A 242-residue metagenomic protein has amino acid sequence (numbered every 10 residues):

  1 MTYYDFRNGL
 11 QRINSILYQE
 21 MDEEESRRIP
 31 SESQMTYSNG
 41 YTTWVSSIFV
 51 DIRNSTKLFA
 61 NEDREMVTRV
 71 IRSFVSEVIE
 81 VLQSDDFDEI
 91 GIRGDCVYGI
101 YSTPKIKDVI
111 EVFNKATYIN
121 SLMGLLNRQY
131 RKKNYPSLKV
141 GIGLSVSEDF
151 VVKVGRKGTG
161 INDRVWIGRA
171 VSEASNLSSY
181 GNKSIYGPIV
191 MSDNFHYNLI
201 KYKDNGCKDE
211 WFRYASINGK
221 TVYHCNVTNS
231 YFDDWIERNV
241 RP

Functional and structural regions predicted by a protein language model:
M1-S31, N182-P242: Intrinsically disordered, glycine/charged-rich C-terminal tails and inter-domain linkers that flank nucleotidyl cyclase
S33-E111: Catalytic NTP-binding/metal-coordinating core of nucleotidyl cyclase/transferase enzymes
D63, I92, V97-L138, L144: Short helix/loop segment flanking the catalytic signature motif in cyclic-nucleotide metabolism enzymes
V70-F74, K115, I119, E173: Hydrophobic alpha-helical membrane-association signature
V75, I79, N120-N127, S178: Structural signal for well-ordered, non-membrane alpha-helices
S102-D108, I142-N162: Catalytic strand-loop-helix junctions within cyclic-nucleotide turnover domains
S145, R169-N194: Catalytic/regulatory signature loops of cyclic-dinucleotide turnover enzymes and related class III nucleotidyl cyclases
K153-S178: Catalytic-core segments of nucleotide cyclases and related cyclic-nucleotide turnover enzymes
